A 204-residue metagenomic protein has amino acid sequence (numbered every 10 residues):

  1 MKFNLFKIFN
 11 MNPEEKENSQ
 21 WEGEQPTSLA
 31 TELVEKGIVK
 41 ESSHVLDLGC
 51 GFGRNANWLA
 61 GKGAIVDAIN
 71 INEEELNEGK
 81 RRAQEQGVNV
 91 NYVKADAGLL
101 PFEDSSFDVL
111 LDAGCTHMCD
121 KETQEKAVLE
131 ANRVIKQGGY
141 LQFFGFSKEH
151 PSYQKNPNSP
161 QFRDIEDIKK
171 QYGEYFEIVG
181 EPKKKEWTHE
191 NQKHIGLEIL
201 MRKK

Functional and structural regions predicted by a protein language model:
K2-E41, G51-L99, E122-K126, Y140-K204: Class I (Rossmann-like) S-adenosyl-L-methionine-dependent methyltransferase catalytic domain, capturing the SAM-binding
D47: Class I SAM-dependent methyltransferase core
G98-L110: A short acidic, Gly/Pro-enriched loop at the edge of an enzyme's catalytic core that lines a small-molecule cofactor
D112-C115: A short beta-strand submotif of the Rossmann-like class I SAM-dependent methyltransferase core that lines
H117-C119: A short His-aromatic
E125-Q137: A short glycine-rich, Lys/Arg-flanked "PGG" loop and its adjoining helix->strand segment in the class I
